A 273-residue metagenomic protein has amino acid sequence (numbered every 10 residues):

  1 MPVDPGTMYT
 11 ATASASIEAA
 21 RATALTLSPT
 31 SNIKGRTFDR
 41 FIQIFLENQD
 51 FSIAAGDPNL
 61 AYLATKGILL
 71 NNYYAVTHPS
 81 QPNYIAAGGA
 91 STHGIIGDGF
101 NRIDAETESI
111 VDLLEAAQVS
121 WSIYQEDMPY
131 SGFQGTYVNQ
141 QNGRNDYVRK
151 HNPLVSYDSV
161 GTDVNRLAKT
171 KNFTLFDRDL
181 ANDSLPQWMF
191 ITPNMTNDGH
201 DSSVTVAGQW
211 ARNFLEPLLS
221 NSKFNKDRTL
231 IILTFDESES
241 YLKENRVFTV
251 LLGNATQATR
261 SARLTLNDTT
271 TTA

Functional and structural regions predicted by a protein language model:
P2-A273: Flexible, surface-exposed loop/gating regions in the mature catalytic domains of secreted/periplasmic hydrolases
